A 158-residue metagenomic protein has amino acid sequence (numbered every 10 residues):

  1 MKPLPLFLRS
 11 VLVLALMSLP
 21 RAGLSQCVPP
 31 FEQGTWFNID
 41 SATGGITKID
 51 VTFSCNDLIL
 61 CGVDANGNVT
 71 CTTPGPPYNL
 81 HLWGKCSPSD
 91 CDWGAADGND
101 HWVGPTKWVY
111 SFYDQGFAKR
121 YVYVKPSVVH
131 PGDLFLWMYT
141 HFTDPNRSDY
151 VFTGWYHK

Functional and structural regions predicted by a protein language model:
M1-V11: Bacterial N-terminal signal peptides that target proteins for export
K2, F31-E32, T73, Y78 (+5 more regions): Alpha-helical structural elements
K2, S25, I46, V69 (+1 more regions): Hydrophobic transmembrane signal anchors and adjacent membrane-proximal interface regions, especially in viral
P20-A22: N-terminal signal peptide c-region/cleavage motif recognized by signal peptidases
L24-T35: N-terminal helix-cap/turn-to-beta initiation motif at the start of protein domains
N38-K48, N56-L60, A96-K158: Beta-sheet ligand-binding and adhesion/scaffold domains
A42-W102: N-terminal glycine/threonine-rich, aromatic-flanked beta-hairpin/loop signature
